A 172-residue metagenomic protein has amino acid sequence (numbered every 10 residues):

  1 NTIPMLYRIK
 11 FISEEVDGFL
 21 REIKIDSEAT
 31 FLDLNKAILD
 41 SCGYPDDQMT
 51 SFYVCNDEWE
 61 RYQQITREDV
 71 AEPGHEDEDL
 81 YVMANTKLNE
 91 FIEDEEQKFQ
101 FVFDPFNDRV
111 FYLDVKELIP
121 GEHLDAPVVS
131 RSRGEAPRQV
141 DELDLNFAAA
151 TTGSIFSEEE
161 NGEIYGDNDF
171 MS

Functional and structural regions predicted by a protein language model:
N1-S172: Short linear regulatory motifs enriched in tryptophan with gly/pro/ser
